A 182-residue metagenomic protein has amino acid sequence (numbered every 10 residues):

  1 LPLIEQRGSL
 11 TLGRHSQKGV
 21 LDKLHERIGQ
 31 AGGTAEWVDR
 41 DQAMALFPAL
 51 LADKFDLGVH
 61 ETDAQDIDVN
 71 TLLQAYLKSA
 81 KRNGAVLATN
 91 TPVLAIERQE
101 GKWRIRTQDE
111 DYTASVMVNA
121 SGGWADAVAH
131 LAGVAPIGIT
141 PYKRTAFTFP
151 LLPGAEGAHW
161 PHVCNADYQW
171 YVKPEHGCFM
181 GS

Functional and structural regions predicted by a protein language model:
L1-G8, D111-S115, N119-S182: Active-site substrate-recognition segment that forms the wall of the catalytic cavity or substrate channel
L1-L46, Q169-Y171: Dinucleotide-binding Rossmann-like beta1-alpha1 core, especially the glycine-rich loop that anchors the ADP
K18, R40-D41, N70, T91 (+1 more regions): Alpha-helix N-cap/helix-start capping motif
G19-V20, F47-F55, E97-R104: A short, glycine/Asx- and small/polar-enriched loop/turn that sits immediately N-terminal to a beta-strand
L24, A49-L50, L131-A132: Residue-level signal for well-ordered alpha-helical positions
V38-A52, F179-S182: Mobile beta-alpha loop/short-helix "lid" or hinge segments that flank ligand
V59-V116, A120: Helical element adjacent to the flavin cofactor pocket in flavoenzyme catalytic cores
